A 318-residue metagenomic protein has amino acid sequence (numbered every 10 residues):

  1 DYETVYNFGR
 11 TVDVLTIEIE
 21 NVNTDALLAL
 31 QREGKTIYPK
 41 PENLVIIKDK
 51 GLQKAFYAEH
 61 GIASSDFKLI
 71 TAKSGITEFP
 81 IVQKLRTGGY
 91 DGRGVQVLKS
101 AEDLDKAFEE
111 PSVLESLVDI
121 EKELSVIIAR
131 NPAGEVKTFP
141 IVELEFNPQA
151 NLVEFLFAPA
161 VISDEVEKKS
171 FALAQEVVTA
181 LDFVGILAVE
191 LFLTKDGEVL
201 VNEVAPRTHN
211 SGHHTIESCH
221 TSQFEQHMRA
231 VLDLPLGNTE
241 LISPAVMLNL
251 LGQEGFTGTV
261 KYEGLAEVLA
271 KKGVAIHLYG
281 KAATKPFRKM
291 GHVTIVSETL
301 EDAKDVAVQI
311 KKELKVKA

Functional and structural regions predicted by a protein language model:
D1-A72, G88-G89: Conserved N-proximal alpha/beta basic substrate-recognition cap immediately N-terminal to, or forming the N-lobe
S65, I81, R93, K122-L124 (+6 more regions): Change "...and in nucleic-acid phosphodiester-cleaving endonucleases..." to "...and in nucleic-acid processing enzymes
I76-V82: Acidic/histidine-enriched active-site and ligand-binding environments that engage anionic O-linkages
G94-D196: Internal nucleotide-binding/catalytic subdomain
A150-V161, E203-I216: Short, flexible active-site loops
K169-V189, K195, A205-T257: Active-site "cap" helix and flanking loop/linker of ATP-utilizing ligase/carboxylase catalytic domains
R229-A318: Peripheral (often C-terminal) accessory segments that flank ATP-dependent C-N-forming ligase machineries
